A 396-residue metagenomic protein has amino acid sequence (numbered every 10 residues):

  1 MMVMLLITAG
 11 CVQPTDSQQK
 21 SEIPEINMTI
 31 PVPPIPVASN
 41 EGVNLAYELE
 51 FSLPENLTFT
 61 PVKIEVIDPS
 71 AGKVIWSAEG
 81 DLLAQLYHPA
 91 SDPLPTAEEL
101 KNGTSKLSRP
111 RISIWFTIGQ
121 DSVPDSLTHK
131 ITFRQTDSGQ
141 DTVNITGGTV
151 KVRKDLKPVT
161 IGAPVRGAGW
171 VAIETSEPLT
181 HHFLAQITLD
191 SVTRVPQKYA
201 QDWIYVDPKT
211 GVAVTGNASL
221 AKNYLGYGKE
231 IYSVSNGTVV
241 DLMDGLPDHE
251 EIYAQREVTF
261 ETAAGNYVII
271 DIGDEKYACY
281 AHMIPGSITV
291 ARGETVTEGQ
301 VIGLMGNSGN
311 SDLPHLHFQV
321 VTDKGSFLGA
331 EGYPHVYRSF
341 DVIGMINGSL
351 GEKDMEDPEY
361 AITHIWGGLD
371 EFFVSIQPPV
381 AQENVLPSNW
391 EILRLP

Functional and structural regions predicted by a protein language model:
M1-T15: Secretory targeting signatures
P31, E41-E48: Short, solvent-exposed loop/turn segments enriched in Ser/Thr/Gly
W76-S122: Intrinsically disordered, low-complexity Pro/Gly/Ser/Thr-rich segments with frequent PxxP/GP/PP motifs and embedded
T117-V159: Terminal connector regions
D155-R166, V171-I173, H181-F183, V258-F260 (+3 more regions): Acidic, glycine-rich catalytic/binding loops that coordinate metals and/or anionic ligands
L225-G226, T238-I284: Zn2+-dependent peptidoglycan hydrolase active-site motif and core
Y232, I272, K276-G299: Short histidine-centered loop motifs in beta-beta connectors
G237-V239, G293-M305: A structural signal for short beta-strand/turn segments enriched in small hydrophobics and glycine
